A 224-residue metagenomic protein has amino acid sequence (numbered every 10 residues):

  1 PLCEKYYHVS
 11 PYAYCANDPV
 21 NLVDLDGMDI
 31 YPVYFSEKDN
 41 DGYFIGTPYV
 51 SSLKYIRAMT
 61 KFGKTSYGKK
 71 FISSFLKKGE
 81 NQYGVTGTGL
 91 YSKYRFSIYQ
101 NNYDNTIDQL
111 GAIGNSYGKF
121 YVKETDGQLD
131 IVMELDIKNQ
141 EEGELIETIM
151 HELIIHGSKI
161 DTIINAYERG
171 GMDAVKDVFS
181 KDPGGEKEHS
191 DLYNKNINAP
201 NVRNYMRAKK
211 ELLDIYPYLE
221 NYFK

Functional and structural regions predicted by a protein language model:
P1-Y34, K38: Short turn/helix-capping motifs enriched in Asx and small/polar residues
A13-C15, V132-E134, I154-G157: Structural recognition of the beta-strand scaffold that forms the well-ordered cores of secreted hydrolase catalytic
D18, T148, E152-I160: Catalytic glutamate of the conserved HExxH
D29-L110: A metal-dependent hydrolase signature that marks the N-terminal structural subdomain at the beginning of catalytic folds
I30, N139-E142, I164-A166: Hydrophobic, gly/ala-rich membrane-insertion helices/peptides used by toxins and envelope proteins
Y55-A58, E141, L145-I149, L153 (+1 more regions): Stable alpha-helical elements in mature extracytoplasmic
Y103-I146, K159-I160: Active-site scaffold of zinc-dependent metalloenzymes
S158-K224: Active-site or metal-binding loop neighborhoods of secreted/extracellular toxin and effector enzymes
